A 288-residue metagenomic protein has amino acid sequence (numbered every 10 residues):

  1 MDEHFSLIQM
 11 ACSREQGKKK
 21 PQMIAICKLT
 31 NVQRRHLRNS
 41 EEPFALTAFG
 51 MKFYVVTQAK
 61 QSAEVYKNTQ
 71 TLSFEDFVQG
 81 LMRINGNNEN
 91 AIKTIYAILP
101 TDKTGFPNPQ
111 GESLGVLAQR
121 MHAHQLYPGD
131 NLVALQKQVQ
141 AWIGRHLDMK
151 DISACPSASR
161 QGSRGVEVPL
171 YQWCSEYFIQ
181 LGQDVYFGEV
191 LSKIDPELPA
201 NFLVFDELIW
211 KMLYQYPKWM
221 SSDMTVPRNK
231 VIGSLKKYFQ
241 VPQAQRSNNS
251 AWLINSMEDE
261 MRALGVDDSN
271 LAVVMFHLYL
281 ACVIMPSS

Functional and structural regions predicted by a protein language model:
M1-S113: N-terminal membrane-proximal hinge/A-helix region immediately C-terminal to the signal-anchor transmembrane segment
A48-M51, L132-Q138, C155-G182, P196-P199 (+1 more regions): Cytochrome P450
V56-Q70, G111-I152, Y177, G182-L191 (+2 more regions): Catalytic cores of PAPS-dependent sulfotransferases and nucleotide-sugar/CMP/GDP-dependent glycosyltransferases
E64, Q70-F74, S192-I209: Amphipathic alpha-helical scaffolding segments
Y96, C155, V190-L198, Q243-I254: Structured alpha-helical bundle/scaffold domains in large eukaryotic membrane-trafficking regulators
M149-S159, I209, M261-N270: Active-site-adjacent bridging/hinge elements
L203-L264: Cytochrome P450 catalytic core segment centered on helix I
D259-S288: Central I-helix of cytochrome P450 enzymes
